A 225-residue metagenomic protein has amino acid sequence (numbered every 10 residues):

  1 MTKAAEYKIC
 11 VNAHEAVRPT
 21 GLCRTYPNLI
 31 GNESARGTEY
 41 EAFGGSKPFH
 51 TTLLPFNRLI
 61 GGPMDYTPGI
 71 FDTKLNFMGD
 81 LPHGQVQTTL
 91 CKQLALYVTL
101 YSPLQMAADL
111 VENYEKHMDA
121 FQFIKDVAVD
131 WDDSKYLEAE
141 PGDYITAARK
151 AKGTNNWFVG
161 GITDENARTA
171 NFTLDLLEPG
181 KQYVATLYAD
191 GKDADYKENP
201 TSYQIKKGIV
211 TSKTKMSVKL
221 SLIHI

Functional and structural regions predicted by a protein language model:
M1-Q87: Aromatic- and carboxylate-enriched substrate-binding clefts and catalytic-loop regions of carbohydrate-active enzymes
K8-E15, T38, A42-F43, Q105-H117 (+2 more regions): Acidic/polar loop patches that form or flank catalytic/metal-binding clefts of enzymes that bind anionic ligands
V11, T99, V159: Conserved, mostly hydrophobic/aromatic
P82-H83, Q93-V111: Catalytic domains of carbohydrate-active enzymes that cleave complex glycans
E112-F158, D193-N199: Glycan-recognition and catalytic regions of carbohydrate-active enzymes
P141-Y183: Carbohydrate-binding surface patches
L187-K213: Solvent-exposed beta-strand/loop surfaces of large extracellular or lumenal domains
H224-I225: Conserved small/polar residues in nucleotide/adenosyl-binding loops
